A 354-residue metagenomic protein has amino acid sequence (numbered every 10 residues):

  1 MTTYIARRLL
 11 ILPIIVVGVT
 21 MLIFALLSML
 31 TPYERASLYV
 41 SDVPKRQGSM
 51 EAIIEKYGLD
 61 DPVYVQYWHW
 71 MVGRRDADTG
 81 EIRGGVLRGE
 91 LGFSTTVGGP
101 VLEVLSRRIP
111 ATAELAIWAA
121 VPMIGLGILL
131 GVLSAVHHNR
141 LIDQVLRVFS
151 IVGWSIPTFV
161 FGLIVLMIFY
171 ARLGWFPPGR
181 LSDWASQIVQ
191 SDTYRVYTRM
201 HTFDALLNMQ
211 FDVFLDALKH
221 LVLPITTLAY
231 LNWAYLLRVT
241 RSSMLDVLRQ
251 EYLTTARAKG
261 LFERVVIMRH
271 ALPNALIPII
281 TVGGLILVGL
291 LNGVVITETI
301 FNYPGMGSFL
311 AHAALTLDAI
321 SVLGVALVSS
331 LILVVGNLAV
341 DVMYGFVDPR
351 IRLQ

Functional and structural regions predicted by a protein language model:
M1-P62, L102, S106, I124 (+6 more regions): N-terminal signal-anchor/first transmembrane alpha helix
T2-T3, I109-E114, W118-I142, T158 (+1 more regions): Alpha-helical transmembrane segments of integral membrane proteins, especially multi-pass inner/plasma-membrane
L12, R74, T112, A116 (+2 more regions): Short alpha-helical functional segments enriched in proximate histidine and acidic residues
V16-V72, F169, L173-V213: Hydrophobic alpha-helical transmembrane segments of membrane transport/permease proteins and related membrane-embedded
L26, L30, Y39, R74-R75 (+9 more regions): Hydrophobic aliphatic residues
L27-S28, H69-G73, R147, L166 (+2 more regions): Generic alpha-helical structural context detector
S37-L38, V65, G80-R83, E90-S94 (+5 more regions): Short, hydrophobic secondary-structure boundary micro-motifs
L59-I128: An internal, D/E-rich "acidic patch" concept
